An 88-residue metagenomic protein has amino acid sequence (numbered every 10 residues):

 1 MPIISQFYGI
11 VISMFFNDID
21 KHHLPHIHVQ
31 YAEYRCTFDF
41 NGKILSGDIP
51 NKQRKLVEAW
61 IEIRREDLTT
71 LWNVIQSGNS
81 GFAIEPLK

Functional and structural regions predicted by a protein language model:
M1-K88: Basic nucleic-acid-binding interfaces
